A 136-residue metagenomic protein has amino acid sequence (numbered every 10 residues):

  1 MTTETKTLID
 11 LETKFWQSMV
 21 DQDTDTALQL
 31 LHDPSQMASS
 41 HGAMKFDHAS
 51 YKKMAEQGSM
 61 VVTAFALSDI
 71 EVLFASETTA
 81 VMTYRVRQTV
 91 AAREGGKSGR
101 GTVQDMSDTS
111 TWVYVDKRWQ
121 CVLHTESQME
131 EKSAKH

Functional and structural regions predicted by a protein language model:
T2-Q29, Q36-H136: A beta-strand edge to alpha-helix "cap/lid" segment located at domain peripheries
